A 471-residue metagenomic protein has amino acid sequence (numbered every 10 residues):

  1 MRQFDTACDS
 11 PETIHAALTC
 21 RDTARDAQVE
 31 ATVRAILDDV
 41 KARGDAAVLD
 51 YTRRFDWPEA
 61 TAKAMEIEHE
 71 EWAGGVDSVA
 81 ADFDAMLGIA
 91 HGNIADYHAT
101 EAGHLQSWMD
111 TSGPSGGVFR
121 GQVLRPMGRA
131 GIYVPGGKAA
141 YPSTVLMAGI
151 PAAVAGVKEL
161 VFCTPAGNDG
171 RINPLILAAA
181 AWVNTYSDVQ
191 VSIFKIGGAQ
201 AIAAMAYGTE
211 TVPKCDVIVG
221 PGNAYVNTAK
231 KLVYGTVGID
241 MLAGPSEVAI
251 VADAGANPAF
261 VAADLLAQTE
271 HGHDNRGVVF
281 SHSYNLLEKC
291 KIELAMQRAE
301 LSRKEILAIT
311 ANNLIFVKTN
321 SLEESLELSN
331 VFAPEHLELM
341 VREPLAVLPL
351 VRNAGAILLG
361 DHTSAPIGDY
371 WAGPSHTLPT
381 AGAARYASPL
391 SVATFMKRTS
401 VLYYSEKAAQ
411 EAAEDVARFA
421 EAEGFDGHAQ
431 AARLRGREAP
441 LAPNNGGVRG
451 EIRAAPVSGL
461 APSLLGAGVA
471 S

Functional and structural regions predicted by a protein language model:
M1-G128, L464: N-terminal Rossmann-like NAD(P)+-binding subdomain of aldehyde/semialdehyde dehydrogenases
R2-C8, S192-G197, F316-S321: Short acidic-hydrophobic, aromatic-tinged amphipathic segments that line or gate anion-handling sites
Q106-A178: Conserved small-residue-rich beta-alpha loop and adjacent elements that most often cradle the phosphate/pyrophosphate
T185-V278: Conserved NAD(P)+-binding/catalytic subdomain of aldehyde/semialdehyde dehydrogenases
H271, V279-A354: A glycine- and small/hydrophobic-rich beta-loop-beta segment that serves as a flexible "lid/hinge" or phosphate-binding
V331-L441: C-terminal core of ALDH-fold dehydrogenases
P440-G446, G450, G459-A467: Intrinsically disordered, low-complexity segments enriched in serine/proline and basic residues
